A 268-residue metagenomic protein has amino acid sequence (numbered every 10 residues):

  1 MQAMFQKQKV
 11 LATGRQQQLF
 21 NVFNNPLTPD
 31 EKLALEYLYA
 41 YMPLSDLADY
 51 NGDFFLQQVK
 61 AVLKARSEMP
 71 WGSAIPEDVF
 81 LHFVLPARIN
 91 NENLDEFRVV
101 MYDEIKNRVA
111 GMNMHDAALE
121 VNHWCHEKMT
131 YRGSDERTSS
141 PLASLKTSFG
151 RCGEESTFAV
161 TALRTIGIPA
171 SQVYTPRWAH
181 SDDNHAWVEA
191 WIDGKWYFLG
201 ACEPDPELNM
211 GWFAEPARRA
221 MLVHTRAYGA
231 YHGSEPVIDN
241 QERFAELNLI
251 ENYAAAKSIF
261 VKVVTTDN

Functional and structural regions predicted by a protein language model:
Q2-T147, D182-D183: Secondary-structure boundary elements
P29-A34, I75, V79, A186 (+4 more regions): Generic structural motif recognizing short loop/turn segments at the entrances and edges of beta-strands
I105-R108, M112, A117-H123, R132-L142 (+1 more regions): Hydrophobic/aromatic-rich core segments of domains that either
F244-L249: Charged, low-complexity helical/coil segments in non-catalytic cytosolic or luminal regions
I250-S258: Short domain-boundary/entry signatures in modular proteins, especially in secreted/extracellular architectures
K257-T265: A short, amphipathic beta-strand motif
